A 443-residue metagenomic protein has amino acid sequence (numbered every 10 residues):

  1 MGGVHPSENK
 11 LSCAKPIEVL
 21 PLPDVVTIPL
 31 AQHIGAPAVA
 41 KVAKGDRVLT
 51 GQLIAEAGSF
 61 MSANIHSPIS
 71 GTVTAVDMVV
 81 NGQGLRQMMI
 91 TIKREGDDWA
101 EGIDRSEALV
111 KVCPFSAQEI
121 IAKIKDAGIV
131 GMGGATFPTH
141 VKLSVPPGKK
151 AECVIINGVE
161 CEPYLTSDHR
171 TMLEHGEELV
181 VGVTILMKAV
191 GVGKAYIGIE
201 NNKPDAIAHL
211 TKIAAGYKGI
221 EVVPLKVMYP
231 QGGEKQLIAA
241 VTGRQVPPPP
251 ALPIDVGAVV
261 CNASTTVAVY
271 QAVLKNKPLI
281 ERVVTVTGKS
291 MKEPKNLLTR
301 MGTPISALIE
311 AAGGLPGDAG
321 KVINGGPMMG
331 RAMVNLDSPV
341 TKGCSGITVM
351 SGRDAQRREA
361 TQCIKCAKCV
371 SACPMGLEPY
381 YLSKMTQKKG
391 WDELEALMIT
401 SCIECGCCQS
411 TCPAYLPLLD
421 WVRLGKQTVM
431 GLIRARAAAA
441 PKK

Functional and structural regions predicted by a protein language model:
M1-K41: N-terminal, Lys/Arg-enriched amphipathic/low-complexity engagement segments that precede the first folded domain
A43-E56, A75: Short, well-structured beta-strand-loop connectors
G71-V73: Conserved hydrophobic positions within beta-strands
V80-F137, G148, P204, E221: Acidic low-complexity segments
A100-G102, G131, V154-D168, S290: Gly-rich Lys/Arg/Thr-decorated short loops/hinges at beta-loop-alpha junctions or inter-strand turns that position
V159, V192-I305, A311-P316, G326: Hydrophobic alpha-helical positions that pack around
L173-A189: Histidine-anchored nucleotide/phosphate-binding helix
C344-A360, V370, P374-K443: Ferredoxin-type iron-sulfur electron-transfer modules in oxidoreductases and energy-metabolism complexes
